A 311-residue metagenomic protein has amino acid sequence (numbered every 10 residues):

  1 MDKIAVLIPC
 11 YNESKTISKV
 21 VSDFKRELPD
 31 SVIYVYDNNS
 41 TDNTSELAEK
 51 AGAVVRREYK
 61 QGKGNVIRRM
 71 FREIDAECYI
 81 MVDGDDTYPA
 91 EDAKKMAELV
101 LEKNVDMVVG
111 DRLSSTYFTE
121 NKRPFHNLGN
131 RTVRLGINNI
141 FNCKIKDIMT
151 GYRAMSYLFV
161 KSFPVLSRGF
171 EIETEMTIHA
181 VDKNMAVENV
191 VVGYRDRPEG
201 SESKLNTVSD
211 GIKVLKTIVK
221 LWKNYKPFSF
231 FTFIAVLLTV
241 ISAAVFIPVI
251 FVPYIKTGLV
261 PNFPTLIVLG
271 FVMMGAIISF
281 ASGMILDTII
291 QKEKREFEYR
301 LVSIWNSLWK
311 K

Functional and structural regions predicted by a protein language model:
K3-A5, V32, E175: Cell-envelope/extracellular polymer assembly enzymes that use nucleotide-activated donors
N12-R26: Short, well-formed alpha-helical segments that are part of the catalytic scaffolds of diverse glycosyltransferases
E13-T16, S40, K63: Donor nucleotide-sugar binding loop of glycosyltransferases
D37-S45: A conserved acidic beta->alpha catalytic loop
Y59-E73, C78, A90-F170, T174 (+1 more regions): Acceptor/aglycone-binding surface of glycosyltransferases and processive sugar-polymer synthases
D86-Y88: Acidic metal-phosphate-binding loop of nucleotide-sugar-dependent transferases
S167, I172-K311: Hydrophobic helical membrane-anchoring modules
